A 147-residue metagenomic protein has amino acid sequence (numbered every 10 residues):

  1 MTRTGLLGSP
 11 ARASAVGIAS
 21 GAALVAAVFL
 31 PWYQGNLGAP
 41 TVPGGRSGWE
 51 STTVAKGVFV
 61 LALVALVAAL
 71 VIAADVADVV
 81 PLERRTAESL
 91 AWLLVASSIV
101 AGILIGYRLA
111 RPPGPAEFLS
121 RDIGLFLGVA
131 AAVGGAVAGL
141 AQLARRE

Functional and structural regions predicted by a protein language model:
M1-E147: Compact integral membrane and secretory-pathway proteins
